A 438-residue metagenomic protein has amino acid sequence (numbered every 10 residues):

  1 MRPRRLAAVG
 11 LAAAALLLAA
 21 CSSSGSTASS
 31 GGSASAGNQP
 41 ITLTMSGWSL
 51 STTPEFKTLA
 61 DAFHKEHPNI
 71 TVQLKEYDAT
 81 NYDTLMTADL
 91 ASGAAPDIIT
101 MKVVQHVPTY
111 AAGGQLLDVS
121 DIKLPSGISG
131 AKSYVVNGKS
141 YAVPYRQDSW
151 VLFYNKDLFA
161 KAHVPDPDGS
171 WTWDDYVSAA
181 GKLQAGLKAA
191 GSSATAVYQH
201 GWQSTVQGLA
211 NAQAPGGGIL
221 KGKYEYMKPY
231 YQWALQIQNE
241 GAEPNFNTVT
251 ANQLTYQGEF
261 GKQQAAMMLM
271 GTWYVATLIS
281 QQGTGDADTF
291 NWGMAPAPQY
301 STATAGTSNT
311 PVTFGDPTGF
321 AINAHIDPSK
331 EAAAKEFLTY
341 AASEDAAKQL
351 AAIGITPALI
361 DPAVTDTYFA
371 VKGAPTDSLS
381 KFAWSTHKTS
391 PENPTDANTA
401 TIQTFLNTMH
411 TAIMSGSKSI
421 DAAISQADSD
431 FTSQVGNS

Functional and structural regions predicted by a protein language model:
R2-P108, D166, D286, S301 (+5 more regions): Conserved N-terminal structural module of periplasmic/extracytoplasmic solute-binding proteins
E66-Y77, A94-A95, H163-D168, L235-A251 (+2 more regions): A local structural motif
E76-L85, Q105, W171-V177, N247-G261: Short helix-initiation/N-cap motifs at beta->coil->alpha
D83-A94, G113, L158-F159, V177-K182 (+3 more regions): Short helices/loops that flank or line small-molecule/ion binding pockets
K102-S149, G293-A295: Hinge/lid segment of periplasmic solute-binding proteins
A162, N239-E243, G283-I353: Extracytoplasmic/periplasmic substrate-recognition and gating elements
A180, I219-T250, Y300: Glycine-centered hinge/linker elements that transmit conformational signals in sensory and ligand-binding systems
A363, D377-D430: C-terminal capping/gating helix-and-loop segments adjacent to ligand/active sites or protein-protein/ligand interfaces
